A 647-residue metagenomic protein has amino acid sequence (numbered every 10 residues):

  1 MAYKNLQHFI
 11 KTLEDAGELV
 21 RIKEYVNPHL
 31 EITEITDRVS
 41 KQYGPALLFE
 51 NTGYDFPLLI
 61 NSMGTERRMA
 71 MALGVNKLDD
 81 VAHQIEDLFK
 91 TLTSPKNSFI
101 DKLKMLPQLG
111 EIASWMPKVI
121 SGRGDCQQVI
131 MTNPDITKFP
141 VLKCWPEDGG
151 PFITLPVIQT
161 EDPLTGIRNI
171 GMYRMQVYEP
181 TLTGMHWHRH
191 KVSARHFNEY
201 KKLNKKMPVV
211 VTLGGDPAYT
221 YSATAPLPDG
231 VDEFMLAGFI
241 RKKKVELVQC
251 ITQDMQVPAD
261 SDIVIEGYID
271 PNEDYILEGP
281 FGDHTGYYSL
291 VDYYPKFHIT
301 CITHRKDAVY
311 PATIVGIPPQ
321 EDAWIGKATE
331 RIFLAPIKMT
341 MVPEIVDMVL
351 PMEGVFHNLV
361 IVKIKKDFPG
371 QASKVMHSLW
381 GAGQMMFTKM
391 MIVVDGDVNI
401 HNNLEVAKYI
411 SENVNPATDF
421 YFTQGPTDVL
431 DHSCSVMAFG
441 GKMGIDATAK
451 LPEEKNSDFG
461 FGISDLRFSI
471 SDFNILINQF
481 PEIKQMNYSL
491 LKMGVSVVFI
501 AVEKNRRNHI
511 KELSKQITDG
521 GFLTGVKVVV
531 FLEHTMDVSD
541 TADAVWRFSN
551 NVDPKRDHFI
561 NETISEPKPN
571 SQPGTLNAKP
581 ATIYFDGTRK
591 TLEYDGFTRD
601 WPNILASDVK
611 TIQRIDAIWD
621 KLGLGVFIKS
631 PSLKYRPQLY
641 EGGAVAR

Functional and structural regions predicted by a protein language model:
M1-P280, H284-G462, R467-R647: Extended, highly charged
